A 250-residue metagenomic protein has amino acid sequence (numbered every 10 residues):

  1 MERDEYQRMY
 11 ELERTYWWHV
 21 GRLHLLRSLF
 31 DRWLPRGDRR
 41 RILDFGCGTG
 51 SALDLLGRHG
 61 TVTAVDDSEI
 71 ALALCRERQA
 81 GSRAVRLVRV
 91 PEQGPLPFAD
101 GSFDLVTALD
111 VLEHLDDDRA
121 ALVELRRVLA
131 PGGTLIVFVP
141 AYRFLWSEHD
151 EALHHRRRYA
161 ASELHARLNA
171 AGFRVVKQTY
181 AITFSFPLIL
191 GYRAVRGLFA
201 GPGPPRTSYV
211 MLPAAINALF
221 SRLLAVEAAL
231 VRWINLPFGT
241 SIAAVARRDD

Functional and structural regions predicted by a protein language model:
M1-A99, L105-L109, A120-L122, L230 (+2 more regions): Conserved N-terminal segment of class I S-adenosyl-L-methionine
Y10-E11, L135-R157, A161-N169: Short, glycine-/aromatic-enriched active-site segment of Class I SAM-dependent methyltransferases
A71, G81, R143-L145, F184: Feature marks short, surface-exposed loop/turn motifs that line or immediately flank catalytic pockets and channel
D110-H114: A short His-aromatic
R119-T134: A short glycine-rich, Lys/Arg-flanked "PGG" loop and its adjoining helix->strand segment in the class I
F173-T183: Conserved S-adenosyl-L-methionine
S185-D250: A C-terminal cap/extension of S-adenosyl-L-methionine-dependent methyltransferases that defines the acceptor-substrate
